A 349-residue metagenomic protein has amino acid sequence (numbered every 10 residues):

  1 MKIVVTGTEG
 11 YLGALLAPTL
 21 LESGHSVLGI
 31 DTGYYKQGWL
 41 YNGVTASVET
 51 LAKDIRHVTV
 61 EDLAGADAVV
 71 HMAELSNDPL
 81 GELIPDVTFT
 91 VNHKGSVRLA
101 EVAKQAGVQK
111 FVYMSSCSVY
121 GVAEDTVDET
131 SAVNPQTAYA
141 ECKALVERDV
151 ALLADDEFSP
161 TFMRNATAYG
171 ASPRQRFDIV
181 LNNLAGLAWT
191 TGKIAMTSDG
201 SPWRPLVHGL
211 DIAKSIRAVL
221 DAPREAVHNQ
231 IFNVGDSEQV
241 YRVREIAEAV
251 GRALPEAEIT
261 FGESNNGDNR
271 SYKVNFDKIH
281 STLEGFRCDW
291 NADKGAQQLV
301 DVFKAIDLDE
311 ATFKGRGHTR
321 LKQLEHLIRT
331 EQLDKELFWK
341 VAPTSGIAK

Functional and structural regions predicted by a protein language model:
M1-A68: N-terminal Rossmann/SDR dinucleotide-binding element
T6, I30, V69-M72, F111-C117 (+1 more regions): SDR active-site strand-loop-helix element
W39-Y41, P79-D86, V122-T126, P173-R174: Conserved catalytic-core motifs of eukaryotic protein kinase domains, centered on the activation segment
I55-V91: NAD(P)H-binding glycine-rich loop region in Rossmannoid oxidoreductase-like domains and their noncatalytic homologs
V97-A138: Conserved Rossmann-fold NAD(P)-dependent oxidoreductase catalytic core, especially the SDR/UDP-sugar
C142: Active-site helix of classical SDR
R148-R204, G209-L220, E248-A253: NAD(P)-dependent short-chain dehydrogenase/reductase
G192, T197-K349: C-terminal substrate-binding subdomain of Rossmann-fold SDR/epimerase-dehydratase oxidoreductases
